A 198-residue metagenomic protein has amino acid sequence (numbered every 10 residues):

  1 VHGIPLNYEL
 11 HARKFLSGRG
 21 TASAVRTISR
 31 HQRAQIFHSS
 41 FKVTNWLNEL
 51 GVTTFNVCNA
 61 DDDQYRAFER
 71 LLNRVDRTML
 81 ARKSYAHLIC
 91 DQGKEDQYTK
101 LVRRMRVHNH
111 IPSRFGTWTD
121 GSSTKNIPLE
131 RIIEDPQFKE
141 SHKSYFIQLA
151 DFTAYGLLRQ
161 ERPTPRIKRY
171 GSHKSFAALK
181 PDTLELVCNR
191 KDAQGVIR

Functional and structural regions predicted by a protein language model:
V1-R198: Phosphate-ester processing/binding pockets and catalytic centers
